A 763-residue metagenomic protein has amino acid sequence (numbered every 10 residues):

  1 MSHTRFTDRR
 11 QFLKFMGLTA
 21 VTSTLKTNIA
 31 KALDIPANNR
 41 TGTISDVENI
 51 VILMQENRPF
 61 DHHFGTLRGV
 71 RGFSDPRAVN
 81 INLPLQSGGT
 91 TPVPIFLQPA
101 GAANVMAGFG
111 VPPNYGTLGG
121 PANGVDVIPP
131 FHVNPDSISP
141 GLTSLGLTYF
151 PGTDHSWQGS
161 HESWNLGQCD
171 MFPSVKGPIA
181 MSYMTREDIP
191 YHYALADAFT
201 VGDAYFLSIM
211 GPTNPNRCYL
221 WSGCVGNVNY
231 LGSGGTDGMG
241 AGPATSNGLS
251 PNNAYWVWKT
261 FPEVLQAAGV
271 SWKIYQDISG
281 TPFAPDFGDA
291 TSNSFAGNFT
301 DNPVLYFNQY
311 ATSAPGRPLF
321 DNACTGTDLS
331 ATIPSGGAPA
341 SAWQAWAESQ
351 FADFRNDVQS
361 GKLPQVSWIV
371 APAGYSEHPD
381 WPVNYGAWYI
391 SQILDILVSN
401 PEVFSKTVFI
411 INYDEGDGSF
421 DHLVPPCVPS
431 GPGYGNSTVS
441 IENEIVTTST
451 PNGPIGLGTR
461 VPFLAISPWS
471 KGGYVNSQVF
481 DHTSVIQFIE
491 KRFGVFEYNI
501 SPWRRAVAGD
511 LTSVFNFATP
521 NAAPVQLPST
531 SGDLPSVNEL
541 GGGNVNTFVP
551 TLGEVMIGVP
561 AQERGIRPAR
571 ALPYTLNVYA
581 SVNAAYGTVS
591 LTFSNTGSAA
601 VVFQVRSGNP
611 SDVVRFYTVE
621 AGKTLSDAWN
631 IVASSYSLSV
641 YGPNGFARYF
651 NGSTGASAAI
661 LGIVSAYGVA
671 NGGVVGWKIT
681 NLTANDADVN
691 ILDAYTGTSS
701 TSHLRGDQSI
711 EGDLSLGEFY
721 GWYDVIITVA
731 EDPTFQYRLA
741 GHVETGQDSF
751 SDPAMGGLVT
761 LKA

Functional and structural regions predicted by a protein language model:
S2-A763: N-terminal pro-sequences and low-complexity stem/linker regions of secreted or lumenal proteins
